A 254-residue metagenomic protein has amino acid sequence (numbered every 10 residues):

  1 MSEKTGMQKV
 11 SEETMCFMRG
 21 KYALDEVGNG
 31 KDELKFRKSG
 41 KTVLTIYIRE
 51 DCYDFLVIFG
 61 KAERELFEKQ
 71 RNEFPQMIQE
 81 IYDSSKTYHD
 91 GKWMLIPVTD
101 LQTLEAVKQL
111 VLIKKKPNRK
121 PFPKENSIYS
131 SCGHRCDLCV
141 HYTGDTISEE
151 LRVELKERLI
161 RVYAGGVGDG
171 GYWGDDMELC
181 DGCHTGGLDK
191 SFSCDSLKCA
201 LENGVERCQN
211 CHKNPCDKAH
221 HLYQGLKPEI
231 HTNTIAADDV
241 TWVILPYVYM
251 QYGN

Functional and structural regions predicted by a protein language model:
M1-N29, E33-R37, M77-E80: Charge-rich, low-complexity N-terminal segments
M1-S2, T42-Y53, C136, G144-L155: N-terminal short leaders/motifs
S2, G6, T99, K124: Conserved aromatic-histidine-acidic binding/catalytic patches
N29-D90: Short, conserved beta-strand/beta-arch hydrophobic-aromatic motifs that form part of recognition grooves or interface
L56, W93-P97, Q209-C211: Active-site scaffold segments
A62, T103, N214-D217: Short Gly/Pro-enriched loop/turn and capping motifs at secondary-structure junctions
Q79-P121: Well-ordered alpha/beta subsegment
F122-N254: Cysteine-centered metal-binding/redox modules
